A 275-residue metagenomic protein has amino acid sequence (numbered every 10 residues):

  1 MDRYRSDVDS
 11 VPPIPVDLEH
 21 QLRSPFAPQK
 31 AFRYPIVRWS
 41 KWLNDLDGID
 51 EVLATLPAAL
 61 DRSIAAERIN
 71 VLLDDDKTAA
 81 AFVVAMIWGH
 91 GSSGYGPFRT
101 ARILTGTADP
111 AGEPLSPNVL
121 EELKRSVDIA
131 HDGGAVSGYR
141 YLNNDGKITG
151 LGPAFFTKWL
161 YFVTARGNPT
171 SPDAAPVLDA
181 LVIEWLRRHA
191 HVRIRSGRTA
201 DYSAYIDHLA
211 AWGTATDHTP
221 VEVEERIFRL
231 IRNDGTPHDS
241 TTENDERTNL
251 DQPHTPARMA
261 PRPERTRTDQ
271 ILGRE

Functional and structural regions predicted by a protein language model:
M1-I103: Structure-specific DNA junction-binding interface
M1-L43, T157, T164-E275: C-terminal accessory module of base-excision DNA glycosylases/AP lyases that mediates lesion recognition and DNA
V52-T55, E122, H208: Charge-rich, solvent-exposed alpha-helical interaction surfaces
D61, E67, D74-K77, G89-I148: Helix-hairpin-helix/helix-loop-helix acidic hairpins
A79-G94, K158-F162, E184, E225-F228: Short, hydrophobic/amphipathic alpha-helical patches that form generic packing surfaces within helical domains
W88, S126-I129, G133, F162 (+3 more regions): Mid-sequence acidic-hydrophobic segments that form the walls of catalytic/ligand-binding cavities or oligomerization
